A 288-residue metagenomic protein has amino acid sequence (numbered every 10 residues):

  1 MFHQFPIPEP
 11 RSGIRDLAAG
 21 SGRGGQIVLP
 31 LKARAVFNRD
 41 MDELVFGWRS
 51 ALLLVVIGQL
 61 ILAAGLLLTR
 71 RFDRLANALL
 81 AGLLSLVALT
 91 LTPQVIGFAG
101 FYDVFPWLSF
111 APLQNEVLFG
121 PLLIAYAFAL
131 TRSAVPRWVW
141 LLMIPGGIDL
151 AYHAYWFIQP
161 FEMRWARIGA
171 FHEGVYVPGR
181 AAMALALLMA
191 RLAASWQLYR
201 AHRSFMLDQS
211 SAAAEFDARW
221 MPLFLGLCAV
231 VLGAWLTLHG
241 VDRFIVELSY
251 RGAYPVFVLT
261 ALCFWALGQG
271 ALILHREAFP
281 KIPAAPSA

Functional and structural regions predicted by a protein language model:
H3-G25: Short, basic, low-complexity termini and linkers enriched in Ser/Thr/Gly/Pro that act as targeting/leader peptides
A18-A19, A33-A35: Ala/Thr-enriched low-complexity intrinsically disordered regions
V36-H172, A182, L198-S204: N-terminal low-complexity or simple alpha-helical regulatory segments that function as activation/interaction modules
A51, R70-T90, W138, H172-D242 (+1 more regions): Alpha-helical transmembrane segments of multi-pass integral membrane proteins
A127, V246-S249: Membrane-interfacial hairpin junctions
F264-Q269: A conserved active-site cap/scaffold subdomain adjacent to cofactor or substrate pockets
L272-A288: Membrane-proximal linker segments that couple transmembrane helices to downstream signaling/catalytic modules
